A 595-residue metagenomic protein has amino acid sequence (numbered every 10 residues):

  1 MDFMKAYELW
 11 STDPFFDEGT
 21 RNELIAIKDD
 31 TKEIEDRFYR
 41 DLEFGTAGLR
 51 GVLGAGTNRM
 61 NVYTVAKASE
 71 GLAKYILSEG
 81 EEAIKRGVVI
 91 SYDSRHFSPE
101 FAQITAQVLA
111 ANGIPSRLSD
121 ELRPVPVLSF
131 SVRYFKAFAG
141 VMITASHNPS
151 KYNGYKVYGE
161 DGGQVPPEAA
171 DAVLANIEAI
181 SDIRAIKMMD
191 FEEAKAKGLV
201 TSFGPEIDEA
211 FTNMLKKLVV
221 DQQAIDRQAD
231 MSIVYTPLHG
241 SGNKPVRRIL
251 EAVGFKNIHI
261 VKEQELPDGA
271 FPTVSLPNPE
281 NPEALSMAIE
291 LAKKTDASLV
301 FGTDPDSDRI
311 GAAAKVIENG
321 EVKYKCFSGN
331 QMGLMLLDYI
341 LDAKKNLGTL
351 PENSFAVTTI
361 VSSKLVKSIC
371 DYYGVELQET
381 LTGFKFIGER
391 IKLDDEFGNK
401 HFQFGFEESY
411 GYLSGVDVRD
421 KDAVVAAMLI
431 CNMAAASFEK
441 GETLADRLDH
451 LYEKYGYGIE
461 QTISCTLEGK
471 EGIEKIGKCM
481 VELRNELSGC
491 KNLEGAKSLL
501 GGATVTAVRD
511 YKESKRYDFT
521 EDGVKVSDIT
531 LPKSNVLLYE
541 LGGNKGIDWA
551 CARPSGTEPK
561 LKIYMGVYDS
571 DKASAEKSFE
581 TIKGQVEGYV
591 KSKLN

Functional and structural regions predicted by a protein language model:
D2-T105, A194-D230, S241, C551: An N-terminal, well-structured beta->alpha segment
S11, F15, E33-F38, L42 (+2 more regions): Gly/Ser/Thr-enriched, mixed-charge loops and adjacent short helices that form phosphate/oxyanion-binding elements
F38-N58, A145-N148, I233, P237-I249 (+4 more regions): Conserved phosphate/anionic-ligand binding catalytic regions in large, soluble enzymes, centered on
V89-Y152, G254-A312: N-terminal small/polar loop signature for handling phosphorylated ligands or for N-terminal nucleophile
F101-L109, Y152-G159, D308-G329, V366: Short Gly/Thr/Asp-enriched flexible loops that form oxyanion-binding sites at enzyme active sites
V127-I186, P305, V316, E408: Active-site phosphate-binding/coordination module
Y158-M189, G329-N353, T358-I369, A423 (+1 more regions): Glycine-rich phosphate-binding loop plus the immediately following alpha-helix
K293, A297-L299, V322-K325, A343 (+4 more regions): Phosphate-binding and adjacent anionic-ligand microenvironments
